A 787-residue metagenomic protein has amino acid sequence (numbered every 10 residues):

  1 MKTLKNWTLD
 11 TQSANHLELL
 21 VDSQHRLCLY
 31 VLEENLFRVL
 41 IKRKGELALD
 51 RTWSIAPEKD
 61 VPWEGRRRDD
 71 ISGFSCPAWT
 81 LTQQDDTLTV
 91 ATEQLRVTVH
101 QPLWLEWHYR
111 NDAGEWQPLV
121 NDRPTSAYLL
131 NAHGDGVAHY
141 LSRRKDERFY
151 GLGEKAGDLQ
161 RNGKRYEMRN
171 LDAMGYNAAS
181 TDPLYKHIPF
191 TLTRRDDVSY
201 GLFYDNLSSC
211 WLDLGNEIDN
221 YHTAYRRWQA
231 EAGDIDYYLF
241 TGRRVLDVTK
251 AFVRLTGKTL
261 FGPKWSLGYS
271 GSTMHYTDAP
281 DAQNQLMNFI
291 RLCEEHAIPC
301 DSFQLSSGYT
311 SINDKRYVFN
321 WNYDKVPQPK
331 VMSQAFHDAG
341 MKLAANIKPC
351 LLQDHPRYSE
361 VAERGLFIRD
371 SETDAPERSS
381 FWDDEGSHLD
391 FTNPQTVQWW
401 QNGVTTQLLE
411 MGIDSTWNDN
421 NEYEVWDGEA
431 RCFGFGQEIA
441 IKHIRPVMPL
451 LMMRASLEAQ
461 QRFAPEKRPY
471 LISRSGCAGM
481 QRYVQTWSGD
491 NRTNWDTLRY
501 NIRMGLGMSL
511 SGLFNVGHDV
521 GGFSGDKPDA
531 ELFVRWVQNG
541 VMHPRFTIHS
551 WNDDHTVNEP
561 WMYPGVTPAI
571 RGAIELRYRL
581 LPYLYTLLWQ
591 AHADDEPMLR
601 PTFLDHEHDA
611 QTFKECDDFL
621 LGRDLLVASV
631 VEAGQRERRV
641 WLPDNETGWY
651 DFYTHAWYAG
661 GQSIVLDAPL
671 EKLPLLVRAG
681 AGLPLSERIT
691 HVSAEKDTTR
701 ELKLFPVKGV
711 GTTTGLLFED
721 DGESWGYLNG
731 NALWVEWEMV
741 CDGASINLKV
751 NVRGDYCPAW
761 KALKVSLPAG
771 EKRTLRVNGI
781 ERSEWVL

Functional and structural regions predicted by a protein language model:
M1-S266, S272-M274, D278-R291, L305 (+8 more regions): N-terminal accessory segment at the very beginning of proteins
D22, P183-L184, W228-A230, V245 (+22 more regions): Active-site-proximal structural scaffolding
S23, Q83-D86, A91-E93, Q101 (+13 more regions): Short, well-ordered loop/turn elements at secondary-structure boundaries
L29, F190, C293, F336 (+4 more regions): Conserved, mostly hydrophobic/aromatic
P62-G65, S302-I570, D605-E607, E615: Aromatic- and carboxylate-enriched substrate-binding clefts and catalytic-loop regions of carbohydrate-active enzymes
P102, P183-Y185, A232-D234, K264 (+8 more regions): Short, solvent-exposed loop/turn segments at the edges of secondary structure
L260-S272, E294-C300, Q304-G308, F381-D383 (+6 more regions): Conserved alpha/beta enzyme-core scaffolds, especially Rossmann-like or related mixed alpha/beta domains that build
L457-P469, G476-W487, Y500, M508-H518 (+2 more regions): Catalytic core of carbohydrate-active enzymes
